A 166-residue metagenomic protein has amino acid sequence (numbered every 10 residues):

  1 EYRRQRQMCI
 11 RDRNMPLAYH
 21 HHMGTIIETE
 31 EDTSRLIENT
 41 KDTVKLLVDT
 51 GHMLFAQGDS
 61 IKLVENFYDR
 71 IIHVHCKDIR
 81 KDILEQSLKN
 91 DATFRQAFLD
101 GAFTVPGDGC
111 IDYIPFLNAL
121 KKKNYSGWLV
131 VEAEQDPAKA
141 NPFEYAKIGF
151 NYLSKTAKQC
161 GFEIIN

Functional and structural regions predicted by a protein language model:
E1-I10: Single conserved hydrophobic/aromatic residue that forms the stacking wall/gate of nucleotide- or nucleobase-binding
R3-R4, A18-G24, F103-T104: Surface-exposed cleft-lining segments at the edges of enzyme active sites
C9, G24, I79: Alpha-helical and His/Cys-centered functional microenvironments
R13-T40: Basic- and aromatic-lined ligand-binding clefts that recognize polyanionic substrates
N14-L17, K45-L46, L54: Short N-terminal helix-initiation segments at or just after the protein's N-terminus
T25, M53-L54: Catalytic P-loop NTPase motifs of RecA-like helicase/translocase cores
E30-V44, L54-N166: Histidine-acidic metal/acid-base catalytic patches
D49: Active-site glycine-centered loops adjacent to acidic/histidine catalytic or metal-binding residues that shape
